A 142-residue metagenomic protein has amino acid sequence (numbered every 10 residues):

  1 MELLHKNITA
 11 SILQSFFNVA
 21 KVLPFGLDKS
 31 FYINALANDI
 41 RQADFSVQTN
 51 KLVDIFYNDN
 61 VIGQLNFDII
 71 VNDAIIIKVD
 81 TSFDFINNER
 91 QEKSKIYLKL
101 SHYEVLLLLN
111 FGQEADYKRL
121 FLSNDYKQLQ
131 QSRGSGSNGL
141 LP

Functional and structural regions predicted by a protein language model:
M1-L23: Interdomain/boundary linker segments immediately adjacent to catalytic/signaling cores
M1-T9, Q130-P142: Extreme N-terminal tail/first-helix region
F25-I76, E114-D125, R133-L140: Active-site metal-binding core of divalent-cation-utilizing nuclease and nuclease-like domains
D80-Q131: Nucleic-acid nuclease catalytic cores
